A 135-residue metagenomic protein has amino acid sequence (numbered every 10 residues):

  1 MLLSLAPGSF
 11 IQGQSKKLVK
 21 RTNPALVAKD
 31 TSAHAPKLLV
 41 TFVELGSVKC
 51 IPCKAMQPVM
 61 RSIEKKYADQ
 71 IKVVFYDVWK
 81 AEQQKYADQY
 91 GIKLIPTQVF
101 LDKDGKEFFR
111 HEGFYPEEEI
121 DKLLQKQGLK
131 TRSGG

Functional and structural regions predicted by a protein language model:
M1-A25, G135: N-terminal targeting signals for export/organelle localization
L18-V40, Q84: A short beta-strand-turn-helix
T41, G46-K49, L94: Short pre-active-site segment immediately N-terminal to redox-active cysteine/selenocysteine motifs in thiol-based
L45, D69-Q83: Thiol-based oxidoreductase modules, predominantly thioredoxin-like and allied folds used for disulfide exchange
C50-C53, Q98: The canonical Cys-X-X-Cys-His
K54-K66: Typically the conserved alpha-helix immediately C-terminal to a functionally engaged Cys/Sec in thioredoxin-like
L94, V99-G135: Non-catalytic, surface beta->alpha helical segment in thiol-disulfide oxidoreductase systems
